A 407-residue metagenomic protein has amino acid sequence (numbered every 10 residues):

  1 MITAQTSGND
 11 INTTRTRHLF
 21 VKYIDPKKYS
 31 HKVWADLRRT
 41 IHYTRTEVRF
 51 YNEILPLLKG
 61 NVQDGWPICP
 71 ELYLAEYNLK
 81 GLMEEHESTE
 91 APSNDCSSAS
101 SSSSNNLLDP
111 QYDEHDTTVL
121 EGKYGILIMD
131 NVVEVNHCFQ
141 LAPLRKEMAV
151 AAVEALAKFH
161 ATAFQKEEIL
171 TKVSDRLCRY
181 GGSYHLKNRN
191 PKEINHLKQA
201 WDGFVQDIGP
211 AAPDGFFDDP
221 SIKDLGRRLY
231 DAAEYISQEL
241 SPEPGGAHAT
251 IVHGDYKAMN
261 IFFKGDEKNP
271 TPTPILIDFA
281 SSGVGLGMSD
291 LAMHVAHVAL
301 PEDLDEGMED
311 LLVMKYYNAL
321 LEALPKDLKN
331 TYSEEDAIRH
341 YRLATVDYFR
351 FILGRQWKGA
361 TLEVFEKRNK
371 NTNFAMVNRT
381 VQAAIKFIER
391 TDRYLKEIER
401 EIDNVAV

Functional and structural regions predicted by a protein language model:
M1-N9, Y230-G287: Active-site acidic catalytic loop and adjacent metal/ATP-binding pocket of ATP-dependent phosphoryl transfer enzymes
H18-F20, F50, I128, I251 (+2 more regions): Short hydrophobic-acidic sequence motifs that mark active-site Asp/Glu residues
H18-F20, S30-Y43, I54-A99, S103-Y180 (+1 more regions): ATP-binding pocket architecture of kinase catalytic cores
K22-I24: Conserved beta3-strand ATP-binding lysine motif
R49, E53, V284-K326, D347-F365: Active-site activation/catalytic loop segments of kinase-like enzymes and analogous catalytic loops in related
D109, D113-T118, V135-K158, Q165-H253 (+1 more regions): ATP-dependent phospho-/nucleotidyl transfer catalytic cores
L328-D347: All-alpha amphipathic helical-bundle segments outside canonical DNA-binding/catalytic cores that form hydrophobic
R342-V407: ATP/Mg2+ or Mg2+-diphosphate-binding catalytic cores that bind nucleotide phosphates or diphosphates via glycine-rich
